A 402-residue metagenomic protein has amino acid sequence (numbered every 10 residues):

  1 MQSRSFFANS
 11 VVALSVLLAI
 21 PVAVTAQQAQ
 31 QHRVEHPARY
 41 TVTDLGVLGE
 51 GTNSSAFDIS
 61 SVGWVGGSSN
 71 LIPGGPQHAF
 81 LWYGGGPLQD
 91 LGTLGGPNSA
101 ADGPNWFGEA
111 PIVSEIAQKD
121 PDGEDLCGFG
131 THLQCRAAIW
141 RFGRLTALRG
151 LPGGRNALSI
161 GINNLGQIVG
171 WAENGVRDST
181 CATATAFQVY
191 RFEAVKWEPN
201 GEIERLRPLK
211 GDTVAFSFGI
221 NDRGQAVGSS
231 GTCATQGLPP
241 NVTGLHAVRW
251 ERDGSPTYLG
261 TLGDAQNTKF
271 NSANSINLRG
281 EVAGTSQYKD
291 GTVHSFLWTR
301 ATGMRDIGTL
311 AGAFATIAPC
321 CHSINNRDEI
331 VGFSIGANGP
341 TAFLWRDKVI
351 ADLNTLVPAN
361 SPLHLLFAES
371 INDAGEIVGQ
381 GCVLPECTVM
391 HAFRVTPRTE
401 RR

Functional and structural regions predicted by a protein language model:
Q2-R402: Residue-level hotspots at or immediately adjacent to binding/recognition sites across diverse folds
